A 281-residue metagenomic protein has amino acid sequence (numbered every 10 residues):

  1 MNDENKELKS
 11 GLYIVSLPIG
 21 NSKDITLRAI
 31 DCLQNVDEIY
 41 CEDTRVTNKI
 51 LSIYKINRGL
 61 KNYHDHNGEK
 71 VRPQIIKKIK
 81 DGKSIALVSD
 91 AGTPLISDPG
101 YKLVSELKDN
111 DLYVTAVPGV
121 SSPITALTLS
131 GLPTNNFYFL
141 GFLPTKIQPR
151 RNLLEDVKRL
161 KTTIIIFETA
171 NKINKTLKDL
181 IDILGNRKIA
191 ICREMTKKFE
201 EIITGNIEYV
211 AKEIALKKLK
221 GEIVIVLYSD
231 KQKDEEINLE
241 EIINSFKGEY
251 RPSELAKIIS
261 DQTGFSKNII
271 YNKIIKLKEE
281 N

Functional and structural regions predicted by a protein language model:
M1-H66: Glycine-rich, flexible N-terminal cofactor/catalytic loop recognition
K9, S84, T163, F167-N281: A contiguous loop/helix-start segment that scaffolds small-molecule binding in enzyme catalytic cores
L33-I39, D111-T115, T163-I164: Short active-site oxyanion
C41, A116-G119, I166, I191: General beta-strand structural signal in soluble alpha/beta enzymes
R45-T47, G92-T93, S122, K172: Alpha-helix capping/helix-boundary segments
Y63-E69, L143-K146: Conserved helicase motor
D81-G92, I96-P99, E168: Ordered, amphipathic secondary-structure segments that act as subunit-interaction surfaces in large macromolecular
K102-L160: Class I SAM-dependent methyltransferase SAM-binding "motif I" and its flanking Rossmann-like core
